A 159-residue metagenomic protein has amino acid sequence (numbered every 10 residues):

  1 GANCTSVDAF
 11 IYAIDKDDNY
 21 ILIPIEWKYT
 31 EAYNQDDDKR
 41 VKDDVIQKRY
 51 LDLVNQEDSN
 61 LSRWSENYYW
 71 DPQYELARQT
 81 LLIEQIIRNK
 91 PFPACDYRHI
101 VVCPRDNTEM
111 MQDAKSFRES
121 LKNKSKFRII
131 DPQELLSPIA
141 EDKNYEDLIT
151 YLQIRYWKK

Functional and structural regions predicted by a protein language model:
G1-C4: Extended, Lys/Arg-enriched charged tracts that mediate electrostatic binding to polyanionic substrates
A9-A13, I21-Y29, Q79: Conserved catalytic cores of phosphodiester-cleaving nucleases, focusing on short active-site segments
I11-A13, T80-K90, F117-S125: Hydrophobic, Leu/Ile/Phe/Ala-enriched alpha-helical segments that form helix-helix packing faces
D15-Y20, K90-A94: Short, solvent-exposed loop/turn segments that connect beta-strands within catalytic domains and beta-strand-rich
K16, K28-A32, I83, I87 (+1 more regions): Short, solvent-exposed loop/turn segments at secondary-structure junctions
P24-E26, Y97-R105: Extended hydrophobic secondary-structure segments that form protein cores and membrane-embedded regions
Y33-H99: Acidic, metal/cofactor-coordinating or nucleic-acid-engaging core segments within structured domains
Q112-K159: Polybasic (Lys/Arg-rich)
